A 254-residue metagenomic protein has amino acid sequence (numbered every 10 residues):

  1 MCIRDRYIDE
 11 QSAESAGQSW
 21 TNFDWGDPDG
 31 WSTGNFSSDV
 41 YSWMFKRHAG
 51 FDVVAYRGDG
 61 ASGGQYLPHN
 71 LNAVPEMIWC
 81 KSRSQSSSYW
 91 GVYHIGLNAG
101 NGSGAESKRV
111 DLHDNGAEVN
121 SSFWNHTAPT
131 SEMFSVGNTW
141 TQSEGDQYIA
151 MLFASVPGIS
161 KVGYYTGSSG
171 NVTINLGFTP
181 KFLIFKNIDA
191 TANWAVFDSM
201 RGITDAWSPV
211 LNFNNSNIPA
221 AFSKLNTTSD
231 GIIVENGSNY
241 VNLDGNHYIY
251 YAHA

Functional and structural regions predicted by a protein language model:
R4-A254: Surface-exposed molecular-recognition determinants
